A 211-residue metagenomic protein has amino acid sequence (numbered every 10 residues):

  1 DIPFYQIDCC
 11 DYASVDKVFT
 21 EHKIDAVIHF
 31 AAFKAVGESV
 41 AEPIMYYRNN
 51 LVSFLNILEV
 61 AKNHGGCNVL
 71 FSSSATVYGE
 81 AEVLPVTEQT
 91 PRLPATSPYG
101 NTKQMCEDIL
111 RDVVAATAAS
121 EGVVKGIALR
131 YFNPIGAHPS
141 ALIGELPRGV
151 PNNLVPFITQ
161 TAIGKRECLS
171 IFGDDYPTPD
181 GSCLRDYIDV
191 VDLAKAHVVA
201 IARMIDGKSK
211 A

Functional and structural regions predicted by a protein language model:
P3-A26: Conserved Rossmann-fold cofactor-binding substructure of NAD(P)-dependent oxidoreductases
D11, A26, V52-N56, N68 (+2 more regions): Conserved cofactor-binding/catalytic machinery of classical short-chain dehydrogenase/reductase
V18-H22, A41-L70, D108: NAD(P)-cofactor binding segment of oxidoreductase domains
H29, L55-P98, A116-I127: Conserved Rossmann-fold NAD(P)-dependent oxidoreductase catalytic core, especially the SDR/UDP-sugar
V36-S53, T87-A95: Short alpha-helical oligomerization interface
M45-Y47, T96-Q104, G144-P156, D186-Y187 (+1 more regions): Short-chain dehydrogenase/reductase
E80, T96-A137, P156-R166: Active-site Tyr-X1-5-Lys
P134-A137, P156-P179, R185-A211: Alpha-helical substrate-binding/gating segment
